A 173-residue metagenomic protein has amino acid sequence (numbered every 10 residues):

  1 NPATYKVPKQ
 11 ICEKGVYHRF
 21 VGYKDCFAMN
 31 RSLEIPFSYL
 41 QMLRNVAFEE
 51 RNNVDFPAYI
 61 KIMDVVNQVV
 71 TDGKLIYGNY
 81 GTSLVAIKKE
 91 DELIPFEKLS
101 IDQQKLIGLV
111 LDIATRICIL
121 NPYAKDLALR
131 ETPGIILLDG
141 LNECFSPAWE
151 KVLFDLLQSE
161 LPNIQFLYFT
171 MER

Functional and structural regions predicted by a protein language model:
N1-V69: Coupling/switch segment of ABC-type P-loop NTPase heads
A28-L33, G73-G78, N121-P122: Short, functional N-terminal and low-complexity linear motifs
L33-L40, T82, D126, E131: Short, flexible helix-coil linker/hinge segments at the edges of structured domains or between repeats
I62-G73, I113, I117, L157: Hydrophobic, Leu/Ile/Phe/Ala-enriched alpha-helical segments that form helix-helix packing faces
D72-K89: Long, charged, glycine-rich C-terminal linkers/tails
L84-R173: Switch/communication elements of ASCE P-loop NTPase nucleotide-binding domains
